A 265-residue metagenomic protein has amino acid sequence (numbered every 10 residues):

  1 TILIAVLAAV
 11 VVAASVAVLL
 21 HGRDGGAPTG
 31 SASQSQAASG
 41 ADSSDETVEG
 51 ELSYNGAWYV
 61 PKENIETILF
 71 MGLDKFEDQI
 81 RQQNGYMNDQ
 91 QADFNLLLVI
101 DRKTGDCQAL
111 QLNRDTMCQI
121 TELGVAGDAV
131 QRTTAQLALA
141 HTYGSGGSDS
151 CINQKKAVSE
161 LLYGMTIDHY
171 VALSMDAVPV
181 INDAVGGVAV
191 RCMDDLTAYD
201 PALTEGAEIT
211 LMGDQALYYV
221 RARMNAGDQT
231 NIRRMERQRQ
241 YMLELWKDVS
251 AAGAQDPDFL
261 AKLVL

Functional and structural regions predicted by a protein language model:
I2-L3, L260: Structural motif marking the loop-to-transmembrane transition
L3-S15: Hydrophobic membrane-insertion alpha-helices, especially the h-region of bacterial N-terminal signal peptides
V16-L265: Non-catalytic, solvent-exposed segments at the cell envelope interface
